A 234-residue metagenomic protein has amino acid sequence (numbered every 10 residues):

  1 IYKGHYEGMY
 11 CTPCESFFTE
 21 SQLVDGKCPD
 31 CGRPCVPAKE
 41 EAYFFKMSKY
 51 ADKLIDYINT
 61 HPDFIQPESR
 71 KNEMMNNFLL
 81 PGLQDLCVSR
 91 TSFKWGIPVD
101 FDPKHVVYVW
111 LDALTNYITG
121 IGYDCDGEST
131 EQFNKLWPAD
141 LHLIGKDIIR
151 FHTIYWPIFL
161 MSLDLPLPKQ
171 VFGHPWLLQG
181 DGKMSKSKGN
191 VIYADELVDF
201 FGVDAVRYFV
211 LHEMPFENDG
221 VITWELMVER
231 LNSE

Functional and structural regions predicted by a protein language model:
I1-E7, S16-L23: Short, flexible, mixed-charge glycine/proline-rich loop motifs that serve as phosphate/nucleic-acid-contacting
M9, G26, D85: Cys/His-enriched microdomains
P13, D30-C31, P37-E234: Structured secondary-structure scaffolds
T19, V36-P37: Short functional micro-motifs and their immediate structural scaffolds
S21-K27, G189-N190: Short, structured secondary-structure boundary patches
